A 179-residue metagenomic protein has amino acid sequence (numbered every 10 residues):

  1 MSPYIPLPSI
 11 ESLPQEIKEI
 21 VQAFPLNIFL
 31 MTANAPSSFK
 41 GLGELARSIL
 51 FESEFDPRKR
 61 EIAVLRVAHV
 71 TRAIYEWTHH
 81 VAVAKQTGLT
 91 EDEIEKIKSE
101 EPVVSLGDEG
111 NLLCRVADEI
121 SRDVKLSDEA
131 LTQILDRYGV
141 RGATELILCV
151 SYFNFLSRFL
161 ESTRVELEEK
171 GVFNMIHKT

Functional and structural regions predicted by a protein language model:
M1-P57, K178-T179: Mobile cap/lid helix-loop segments that border enzyme active or cofactor-binding sites and regulate substrate access
I20-L26, K40-G43, I62-H79, A143-T163: N-terminal hydrophobic signal/anchor transmembrane helix of membrane proteins
R60-A68, N111-S121, V150: Amphipathic, charged-and-aliphatic alpha-helical interface segments that function as noncatalytic docking
I74-V104: Helix-adjacent hinge/juxtasegments
E93-K125: Alpha-helical ds-nucleic-acid-binding substructure associated with the helix-hairpin-helix region of base-excision DNA
L126-Q133: Extended, structured, electrostatic nucleic-acid-contact surfaces
Q133-L135, F159-T179: Acidic, carboxylate-rich catalytic segments that either coordinate divalent cations
G139-V140: Transmembrane-helix boundary/entry motifs in multi-pass membrane transporters
